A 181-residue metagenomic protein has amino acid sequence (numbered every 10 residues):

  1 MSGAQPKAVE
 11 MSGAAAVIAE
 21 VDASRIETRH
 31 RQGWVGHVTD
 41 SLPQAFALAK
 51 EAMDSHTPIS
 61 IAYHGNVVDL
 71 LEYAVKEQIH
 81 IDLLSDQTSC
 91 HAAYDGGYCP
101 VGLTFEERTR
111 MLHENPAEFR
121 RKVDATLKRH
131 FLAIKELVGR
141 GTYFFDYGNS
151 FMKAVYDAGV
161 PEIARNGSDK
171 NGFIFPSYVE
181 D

Functional and structural regions predicted by a protein language model:
S2-D54, S85-L132, N166, K170-D181: Catalytic or ion-translocation cores adjacent to nucleophile or general acid/base/metal-coordination motifs in diverse
I18, A62, L83-D86, Y143-N149: A structural signal for short, well-ordered beta-strand segments and their strand-loop junctions that often border
A23, G65-V68, Q87-A92, G148-A154: Glycine-rich beta-alpha junction loops
A49-E51, P58-Y63: Conserved divalent-metal-coordinating catalytic cores that perform phosphate/pyrophosphate/nucleotidyl transfer
S55, H80, R140-G141: Structured helix-beta-strand junction loops
S60-T88, D95: Active-site/ligand-binding-proximal alpha/beta "capping" segment
I61-Y63, A125-R129, E136: Polyanion-binding loop/helix "lid" in catalytic or ligand-binding cores
H130-D181: Glycine-rich, aromatic-lined ligand/substrate-binding cores of catalytic and carbohydrate-binding domains
